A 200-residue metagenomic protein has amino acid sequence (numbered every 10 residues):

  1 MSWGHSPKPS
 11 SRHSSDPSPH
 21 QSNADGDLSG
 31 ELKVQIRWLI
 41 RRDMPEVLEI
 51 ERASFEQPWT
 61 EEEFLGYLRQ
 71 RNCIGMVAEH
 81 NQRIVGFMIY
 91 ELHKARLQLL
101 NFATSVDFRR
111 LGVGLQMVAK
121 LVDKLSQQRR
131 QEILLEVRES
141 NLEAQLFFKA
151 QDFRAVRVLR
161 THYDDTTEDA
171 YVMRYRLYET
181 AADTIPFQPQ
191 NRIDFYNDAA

Functional and structural regions predicted by a protein language model:
M1-L28, R174-A181: Acyl-donor-binding surface of acyltransferase catalytic domains
S2-W3, S29, W38-D107, V118-K120 (+4 more regions): Acetyl-CoA-dependent GNAT
I74, Q131, R154: Short acidic/polar active-site loop segments enriched in Thr and Asp
L99, I133-V137: Conserved hydrophobic beta-strand within the GNAT/NAT acetyltransferase core sheet that lines the active-site cleft
S105-L111, E139-N141: Active-site acidic-Proline motif in GNAT/NAT acetyltransferases
R110-D123, L146-A150: Conserved acetyl-CoA-binding loop-helix of GNAT-fold acetyltransferases
V118, N141-A144, T161-T166: Short glycine/proline-centered loop/turn elements that form peptide/ligand docking sites
E136, K149, R154-Y171: Conserved catalytic-core motifs of GNAT/GCN5-like acyltransferases
